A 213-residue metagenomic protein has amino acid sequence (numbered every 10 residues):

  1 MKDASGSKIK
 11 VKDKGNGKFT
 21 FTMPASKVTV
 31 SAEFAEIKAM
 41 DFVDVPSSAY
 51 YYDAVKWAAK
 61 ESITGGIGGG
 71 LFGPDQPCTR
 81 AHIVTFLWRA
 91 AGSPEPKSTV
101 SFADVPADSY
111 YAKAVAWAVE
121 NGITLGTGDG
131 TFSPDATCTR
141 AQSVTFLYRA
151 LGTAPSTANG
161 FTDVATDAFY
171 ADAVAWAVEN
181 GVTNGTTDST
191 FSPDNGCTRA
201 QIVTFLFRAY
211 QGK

Functional and structural regions predicted by a protein language model:
M1, F19-F21, A32, A58 (+2 more regions): Extracellular/surface recognition and adhesion modules
M1-T20: Surface-exposed interfaces of beta-sheet-rich extracellular modules
K8-K12, A35-Y52, G65-K113, E120-A141 (+3 more regions): Feature responds to low-complexity, polar/acidic, surface-exposed segments characteristic of secreted/exported proteins
T22-E36: C-terminal beta-strand-rich structural cap/linker in extracellular carbohydrate-active enzymes
